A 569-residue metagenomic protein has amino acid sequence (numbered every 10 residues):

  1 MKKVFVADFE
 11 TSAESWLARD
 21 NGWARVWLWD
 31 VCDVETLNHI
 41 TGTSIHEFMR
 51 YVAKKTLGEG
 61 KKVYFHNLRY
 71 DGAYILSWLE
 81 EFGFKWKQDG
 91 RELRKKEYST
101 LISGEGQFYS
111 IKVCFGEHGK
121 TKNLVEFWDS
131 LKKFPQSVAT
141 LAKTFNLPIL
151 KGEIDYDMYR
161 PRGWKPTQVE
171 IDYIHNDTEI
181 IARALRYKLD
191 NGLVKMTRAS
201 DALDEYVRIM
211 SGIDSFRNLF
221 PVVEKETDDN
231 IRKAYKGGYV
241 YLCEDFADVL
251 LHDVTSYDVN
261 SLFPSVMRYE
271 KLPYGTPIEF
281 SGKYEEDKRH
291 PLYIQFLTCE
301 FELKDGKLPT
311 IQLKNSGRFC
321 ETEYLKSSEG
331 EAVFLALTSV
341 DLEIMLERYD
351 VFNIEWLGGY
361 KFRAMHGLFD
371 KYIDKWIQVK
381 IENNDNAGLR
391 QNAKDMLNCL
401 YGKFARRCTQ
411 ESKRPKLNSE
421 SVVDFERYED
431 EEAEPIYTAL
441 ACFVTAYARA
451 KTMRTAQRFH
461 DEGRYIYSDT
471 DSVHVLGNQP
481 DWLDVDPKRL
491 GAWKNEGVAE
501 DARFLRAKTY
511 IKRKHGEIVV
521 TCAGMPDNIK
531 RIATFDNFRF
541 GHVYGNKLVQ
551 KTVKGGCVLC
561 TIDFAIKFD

Functional and structural regions predicted by a protein language model:
M1, N21-D569: Conserved acidic
K2-A13, T255-Y257: Two-metal-ion RNase H-like nuclease active-site motif
E14-G22: Transmitter module of two-component histidine kinases
